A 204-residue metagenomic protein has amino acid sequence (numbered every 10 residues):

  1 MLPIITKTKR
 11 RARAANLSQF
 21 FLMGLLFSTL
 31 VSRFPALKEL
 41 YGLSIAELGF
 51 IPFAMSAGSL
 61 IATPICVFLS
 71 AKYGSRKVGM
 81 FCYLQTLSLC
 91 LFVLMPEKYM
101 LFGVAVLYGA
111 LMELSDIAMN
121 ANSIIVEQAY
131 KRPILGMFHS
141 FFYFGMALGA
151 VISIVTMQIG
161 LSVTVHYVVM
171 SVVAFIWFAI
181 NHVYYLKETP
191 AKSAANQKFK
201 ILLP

Functional and structural regions predicted by a protein language model:
I5-P35, E39, V106-A110, K200-P204: Pair of pore-lining "gating" transmembrane helices in MFS-fold secondary transporters
N16, F34, K38, L43-P52 (+1 more regions): Juxtamembrane helix-start elements in MFS-like secondary transporters
M55-A57, Y143-L148: Short hydrophobic/small-residue motifs within alpha-helical transmembrane segments of multi-pass transporter-like
I61-G74, M157: Helix-to-loop junctions at the C-terminal end of transmembrane segments in multipass secondary transporters
K77-L91: Structural signature of the two symmetry-related core transmembrane helices
V93-A105: Helix-loop junctions at membrane interfaces in 12-TM secondary transporters
V106-S140: Cytoplasmic helix-loop-helix junction between adjacent transmembrane helices in 12-TM secondary transporters
T164-V183: Symmetry-related core transmembrane helices of the 12-TM Major Facilitator Superfamily/SLC fold
